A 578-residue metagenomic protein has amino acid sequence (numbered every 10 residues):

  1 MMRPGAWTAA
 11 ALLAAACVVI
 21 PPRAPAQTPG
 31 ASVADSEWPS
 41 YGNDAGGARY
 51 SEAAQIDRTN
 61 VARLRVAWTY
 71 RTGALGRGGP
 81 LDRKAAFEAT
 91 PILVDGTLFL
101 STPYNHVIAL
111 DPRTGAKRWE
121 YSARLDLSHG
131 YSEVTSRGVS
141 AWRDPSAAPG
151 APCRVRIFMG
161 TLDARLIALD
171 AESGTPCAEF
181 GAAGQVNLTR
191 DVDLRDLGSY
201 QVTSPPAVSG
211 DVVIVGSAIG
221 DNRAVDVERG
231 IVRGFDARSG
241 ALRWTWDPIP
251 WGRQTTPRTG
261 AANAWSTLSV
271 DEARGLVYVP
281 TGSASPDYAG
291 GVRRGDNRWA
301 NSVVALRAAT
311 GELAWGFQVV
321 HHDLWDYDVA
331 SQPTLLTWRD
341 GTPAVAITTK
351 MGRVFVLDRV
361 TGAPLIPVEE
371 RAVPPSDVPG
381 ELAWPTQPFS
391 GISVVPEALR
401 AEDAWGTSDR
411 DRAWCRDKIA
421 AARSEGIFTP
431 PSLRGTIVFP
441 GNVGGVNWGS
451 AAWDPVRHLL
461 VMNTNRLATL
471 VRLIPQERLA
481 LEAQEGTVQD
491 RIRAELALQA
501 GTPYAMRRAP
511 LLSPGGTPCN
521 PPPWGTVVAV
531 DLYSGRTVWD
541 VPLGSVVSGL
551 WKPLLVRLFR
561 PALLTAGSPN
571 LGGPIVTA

Functional and structural regions predicted by a protein language model:
M1-P4: N-terminal secretory signal peptides that target proteins for export/translocation
T8-V19: Bacterial N-terminal signal peptides
A24-A26: Boundary at the C-terminal end of the N-terminal hydrophobic targeting segment
T28-L75, T90-L93, V528: Mature N-terminal segment immediately following signal peptide/propeptide cleavage in secreted/periplasmic
W38-G42, R83-H106, Y131-R165, G198-A224 (+10 more regions): Repeat-blade elements of multi-bladed beta-propeller folds
T59-L75, V107-H129, R143-A148, L166-L197 (+10 more regions): Extracytoplasmic/lumenal domain signature
I392-D417: N-terminal leader/propeptide and maturation segments of large enzyme subunits in energy/redox metabolism and hydrolases
P430-A468, L473-P475: Segments forming glycine/polar-rich beta-alpha architectures that bind adenosine-containing cofactors
